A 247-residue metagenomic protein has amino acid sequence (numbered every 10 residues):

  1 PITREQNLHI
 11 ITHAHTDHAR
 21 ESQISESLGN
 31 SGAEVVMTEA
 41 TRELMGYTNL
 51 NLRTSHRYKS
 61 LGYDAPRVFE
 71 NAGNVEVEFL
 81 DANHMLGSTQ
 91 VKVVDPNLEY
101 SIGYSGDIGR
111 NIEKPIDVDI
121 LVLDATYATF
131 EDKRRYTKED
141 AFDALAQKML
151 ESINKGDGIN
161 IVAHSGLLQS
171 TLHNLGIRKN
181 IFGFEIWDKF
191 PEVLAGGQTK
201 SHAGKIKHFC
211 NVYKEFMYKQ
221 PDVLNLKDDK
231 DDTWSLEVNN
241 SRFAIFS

Functional and structural regions predicted by a protein language model:
P1-I10, A14-Q169, H173-E185: His/Asp/Glu-rich metal-coordinating catalytic cores of metallo-dependent phosphodiesterases/hydrolases acting on
L145-S247: Hard-cation-handling environments
